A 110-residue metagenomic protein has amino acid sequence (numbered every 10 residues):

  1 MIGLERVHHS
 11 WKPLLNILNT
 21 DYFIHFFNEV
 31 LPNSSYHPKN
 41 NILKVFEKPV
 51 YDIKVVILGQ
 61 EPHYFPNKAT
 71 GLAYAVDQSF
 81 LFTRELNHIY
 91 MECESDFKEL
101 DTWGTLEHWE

Functional and structural regions predicted by a protein language model:
I2, R6-E110: A polyanion-binding, active-site-adjacent surface
